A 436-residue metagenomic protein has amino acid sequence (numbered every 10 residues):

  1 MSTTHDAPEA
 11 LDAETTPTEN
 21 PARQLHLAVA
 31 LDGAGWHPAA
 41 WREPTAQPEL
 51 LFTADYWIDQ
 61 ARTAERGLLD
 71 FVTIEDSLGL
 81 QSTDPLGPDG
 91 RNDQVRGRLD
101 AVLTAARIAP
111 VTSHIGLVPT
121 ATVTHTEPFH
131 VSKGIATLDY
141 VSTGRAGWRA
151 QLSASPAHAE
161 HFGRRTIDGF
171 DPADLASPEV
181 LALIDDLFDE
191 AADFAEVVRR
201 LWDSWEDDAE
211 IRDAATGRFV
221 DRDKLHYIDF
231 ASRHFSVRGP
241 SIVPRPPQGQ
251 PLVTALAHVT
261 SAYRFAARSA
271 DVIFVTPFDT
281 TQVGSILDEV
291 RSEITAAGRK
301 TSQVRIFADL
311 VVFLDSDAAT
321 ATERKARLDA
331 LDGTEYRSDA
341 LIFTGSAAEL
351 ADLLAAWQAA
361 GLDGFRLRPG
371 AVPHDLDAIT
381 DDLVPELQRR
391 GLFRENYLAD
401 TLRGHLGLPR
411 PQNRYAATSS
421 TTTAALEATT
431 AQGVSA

Functional and structural regions predicted by a protein language model:
S2-V111, Q248-P251, D400, T418 (+1 more regions): N-terminal beta1-alpha1-beta2 module of alpha/beta enzyme domains
T15-E49, H114-G116, P156-D171, K224-L252 (+2 more regions): N-terminal small/glycine-rich loop or linker at the start of catalytic domains across soluble metabolic enzymes
E19-A22, R62-R66, A106-S113, D139-T143 (+3 more regions): Acidic (Asp/Glu)-rich catalytic clusters
R23-L25, E127-R264, R268-S269, S302 (+2 more regions): Internal, glycine-rich beta/alpha segment that forms the wall or movable "lid" of small-molecule/cofactor binding
L25-V29, V72-I74, I115-A121, G144-A150 (+4 more regions): Hydrophobic faces of well-ordered beta-strands that scaffold small-molecule active sites in alpha/beta enzyme cores
L27, A64, L68, I108 (+8 more regions): Conserved, mostly hydrophobic/aromatic
L51-A64, A255-R268, S346-W357: Short, acidic/polar
F162-F170, L183, F194-R199, V283-E293 (+1 more regions): C-terminal helical cap(s) of enzyme catalytic domains, especially alpha/beta-barrels
